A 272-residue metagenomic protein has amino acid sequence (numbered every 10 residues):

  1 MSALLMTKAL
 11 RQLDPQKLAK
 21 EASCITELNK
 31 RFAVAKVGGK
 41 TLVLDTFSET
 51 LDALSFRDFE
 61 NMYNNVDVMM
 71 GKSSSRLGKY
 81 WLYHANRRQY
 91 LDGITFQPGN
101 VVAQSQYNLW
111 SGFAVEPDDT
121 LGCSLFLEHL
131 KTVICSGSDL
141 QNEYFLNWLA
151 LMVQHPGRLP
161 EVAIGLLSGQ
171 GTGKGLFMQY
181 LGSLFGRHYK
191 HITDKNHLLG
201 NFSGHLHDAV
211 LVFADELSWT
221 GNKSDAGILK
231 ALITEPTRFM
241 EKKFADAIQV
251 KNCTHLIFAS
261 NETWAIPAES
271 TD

Functional and structural regions predicted by a protein language model:
M1-E143, L151, G204-L206, W264: N-terminal nucleic-acid engagement/recognition segments and initiation subdomains in replication, restriction
F96-F213, L217, D225-A226: P-loop NTPase catalytic core of nucleic-acid-dependent motor ATPases
T132, E235-F239, A259: A Trp-anchored, charged/polar loop motif used as the substrate-binding/catalytic surface of acyl/ester-handling
G186, A226-I248: Conserved catalytic/switch belt of AAA+ P-loop NTPases
F202-H207, E241-A259: AAA+/SF3 P-loop NTPase mechanochemical coupling elements
S218-W219, N261-A265: Conserved nucleotide-binding/hydrolysis micro-motifs of P-loop NTPases
A268-D272: A short helix-turn-beta junction within AAA+ P-loop NTPase domains corresponding to the substrate/partner-engaging
